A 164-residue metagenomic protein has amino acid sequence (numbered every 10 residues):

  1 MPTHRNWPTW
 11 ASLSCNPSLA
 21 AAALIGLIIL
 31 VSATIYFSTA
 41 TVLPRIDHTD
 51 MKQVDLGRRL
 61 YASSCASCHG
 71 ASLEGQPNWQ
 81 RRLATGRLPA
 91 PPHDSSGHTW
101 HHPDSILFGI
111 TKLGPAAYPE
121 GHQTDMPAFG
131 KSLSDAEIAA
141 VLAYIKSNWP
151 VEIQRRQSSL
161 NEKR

Functional and structural regions predicted by a protein language model:
M1-P2: N-terminal intrinsically disordered, acidic low-complexity segments at the extreme N-terminus
N6-I25: N-terminal Sec-pathway targeting helices
A22, G26-Y36, S105, P127-S159: C-terminal capping alpha-helices of c-type cytochrome domains
I28-L43, A71-E74, A90: Short N-terminal helix-initiation segments at or just after the protein's N-terminus
Y36-L60, R155-Q157: Electrostatic cytochrome c docking/interface patches
K52, R58-P89, K112-H122, S147-R155: Periplasmic/extracellular electron-transfer cofactor-ligation site, primarily the c-type cytochrome heme-c attachment
R82-S147: Extracytoplasmic electron-transfer domains, predominantly the class I c-type cytochrome c fold
K163-R164: Short, solvent-exposed mixed-charge patches
